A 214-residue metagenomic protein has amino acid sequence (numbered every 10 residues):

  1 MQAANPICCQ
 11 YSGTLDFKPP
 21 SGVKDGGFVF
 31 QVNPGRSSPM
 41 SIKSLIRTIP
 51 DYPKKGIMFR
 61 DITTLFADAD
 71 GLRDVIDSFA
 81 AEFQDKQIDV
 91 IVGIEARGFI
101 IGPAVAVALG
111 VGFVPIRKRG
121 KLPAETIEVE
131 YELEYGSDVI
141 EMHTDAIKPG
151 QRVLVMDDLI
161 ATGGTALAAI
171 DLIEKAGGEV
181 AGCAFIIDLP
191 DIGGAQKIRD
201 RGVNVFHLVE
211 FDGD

Functional and structural regions predicted by a protein language model:
M1-F17, V23-D214: PRPP-associated nucleotide enzymes
